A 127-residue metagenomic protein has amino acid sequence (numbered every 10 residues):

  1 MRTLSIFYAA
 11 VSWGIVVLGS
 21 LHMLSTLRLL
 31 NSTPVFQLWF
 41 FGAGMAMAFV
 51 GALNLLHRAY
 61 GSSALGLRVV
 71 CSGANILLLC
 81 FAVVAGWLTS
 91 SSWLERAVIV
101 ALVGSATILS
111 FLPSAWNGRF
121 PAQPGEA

Functional and structural regions predicted by a protein language model:
M1-I15, L29: Cytosolic juxtamembrane helix and N-cap/initiation of the first transmembrane helix
S5-I6, G86-T89, V103-A127: Membrane-water interface at the C-terminal end of transmembrane alpha helices
W13-H22, F36-A59, S72-L78: Core segments of alpha-helical transmembrane spans in multipass integral membrane proteins
G19-L29, V83-S91: C-terminal ends of transmembrane alpha-helices and the immediately adjacent extracellular/lumenal or cytosolic loop
L29-L30, N54-L67: Juxtamembrane helix-break-helix junctions at the cytosolic face of small multi-pass alpha-helical membrane proteins
S32-F41, S91-A101: Non-cytosolic membrane-interface motifs at loop->transmembrane helix junctions
S62-S63, V69-G73, L78-V98, L112-N117: Membrane-helix boundary connector in multi-pass membrane proteins
